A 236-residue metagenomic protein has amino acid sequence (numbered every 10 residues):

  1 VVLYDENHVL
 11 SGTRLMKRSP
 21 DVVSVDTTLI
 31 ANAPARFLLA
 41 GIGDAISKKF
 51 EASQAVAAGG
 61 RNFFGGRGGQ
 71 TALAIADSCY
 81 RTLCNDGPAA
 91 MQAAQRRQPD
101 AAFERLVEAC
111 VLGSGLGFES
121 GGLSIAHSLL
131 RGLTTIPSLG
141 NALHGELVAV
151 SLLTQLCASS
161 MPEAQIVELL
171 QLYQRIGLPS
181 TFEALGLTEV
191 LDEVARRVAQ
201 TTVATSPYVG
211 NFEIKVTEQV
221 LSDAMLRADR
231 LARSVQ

Functional and structural regions predicted by a protein language model:
V1-T71: A glycine/threonine-rich phosphate-anchoring loop and its flanking beta-alpha core in nucleotide/phosphate-binding
F37, G41, S78, V216-D223: Short, charged alpha-helical segments
I42, I46, F50, F103-S114 (+5 more regions): Short alpha-helical scaffolding segments that buttress acidic/His motifs in well-ordered protein cores
K49, S53-A57, A90, I176 (+1 more regions): A short secondary-structure junction motif
G60-R175: Active-site segments that bind and position negatively charged phosphate/pyrophosphate groups
M161-Q236: C-terminal charged capping/lid subdomain of soluble metabolic enzymes
